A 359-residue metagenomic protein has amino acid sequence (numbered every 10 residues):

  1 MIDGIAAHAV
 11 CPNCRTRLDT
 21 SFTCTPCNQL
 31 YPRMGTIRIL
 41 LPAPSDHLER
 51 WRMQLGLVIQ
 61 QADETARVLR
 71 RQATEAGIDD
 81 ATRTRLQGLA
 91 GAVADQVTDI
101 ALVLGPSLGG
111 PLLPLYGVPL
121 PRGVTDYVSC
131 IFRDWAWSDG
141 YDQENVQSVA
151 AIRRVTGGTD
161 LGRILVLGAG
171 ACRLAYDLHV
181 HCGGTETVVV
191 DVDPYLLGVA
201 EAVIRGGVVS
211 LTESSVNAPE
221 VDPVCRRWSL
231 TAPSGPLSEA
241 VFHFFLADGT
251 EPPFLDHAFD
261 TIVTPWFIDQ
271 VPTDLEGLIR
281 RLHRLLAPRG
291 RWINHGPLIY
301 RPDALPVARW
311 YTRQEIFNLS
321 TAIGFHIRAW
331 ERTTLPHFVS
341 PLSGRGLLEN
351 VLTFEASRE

Functional and structural regions predicted by a protein language model:
P32-R33, I37-V155: Conserved Class I S-adenosyl-L-methionine-dependent methyltransferase catalytic core
D160-G170, V188: Conserved class I S-adenosyl-L-methionine
A171-G183: Conserved SAM-binding loop of SAM-dependent methyltransferases across substrates and taxa, primarily the Class I
D193: Conserved SAM/SAH-binding beta-strand->alpha-helix loop
I204-E251: S-adenosyl-L-methionine
A247-I262: A short acidic, Gly/Pro-enriched loop at the edge of an enzyme's catalytic core that lines a small-molecule cofactor
E276-R289: A short glycine-rich, Lys/Arg-flanked "PGG" loop and its adjoining helix->strand segment in the class I
R289-L298: Conserved beta-strand signature within the Rossmann-like core of class I S-adenosyl-L-methionine
